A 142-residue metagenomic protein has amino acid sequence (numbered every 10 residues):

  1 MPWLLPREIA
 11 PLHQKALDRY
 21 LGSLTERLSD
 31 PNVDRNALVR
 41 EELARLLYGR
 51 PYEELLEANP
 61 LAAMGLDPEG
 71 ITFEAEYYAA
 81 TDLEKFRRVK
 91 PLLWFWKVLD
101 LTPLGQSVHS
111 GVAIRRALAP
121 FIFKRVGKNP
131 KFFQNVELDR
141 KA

Functional and structural regions predicted by a protein language model:
M1-I122: Terminal amphipathic alpha-helical/low-complexity segments used for targeting or macromolecular assembly
V112, K124, K128-F132, V136 (+1 more regions): A structural motif detector for beta-strand N-caps
